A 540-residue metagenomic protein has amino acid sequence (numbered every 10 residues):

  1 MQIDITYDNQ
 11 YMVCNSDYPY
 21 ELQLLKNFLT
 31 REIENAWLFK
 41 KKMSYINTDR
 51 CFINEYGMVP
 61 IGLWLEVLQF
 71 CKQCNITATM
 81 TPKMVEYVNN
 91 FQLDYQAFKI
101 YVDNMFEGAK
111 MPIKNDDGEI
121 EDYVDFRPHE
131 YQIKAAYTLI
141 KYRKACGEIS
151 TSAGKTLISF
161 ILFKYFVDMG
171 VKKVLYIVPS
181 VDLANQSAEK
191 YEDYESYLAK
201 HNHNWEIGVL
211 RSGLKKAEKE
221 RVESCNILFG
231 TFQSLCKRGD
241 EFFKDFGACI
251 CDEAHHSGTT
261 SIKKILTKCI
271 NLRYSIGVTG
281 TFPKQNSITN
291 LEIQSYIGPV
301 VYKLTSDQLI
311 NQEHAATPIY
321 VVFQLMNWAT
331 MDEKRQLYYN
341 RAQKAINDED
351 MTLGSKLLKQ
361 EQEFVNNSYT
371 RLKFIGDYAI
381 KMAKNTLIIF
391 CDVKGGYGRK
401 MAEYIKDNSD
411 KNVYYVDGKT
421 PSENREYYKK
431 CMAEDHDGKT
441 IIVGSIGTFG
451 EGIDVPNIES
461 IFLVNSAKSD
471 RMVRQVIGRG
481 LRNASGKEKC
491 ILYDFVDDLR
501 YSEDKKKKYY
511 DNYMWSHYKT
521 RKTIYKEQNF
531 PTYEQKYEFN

Functional and structural regions predicted by a protein language model:
K141-K164: Walker A/P-loop
T156-D193, V393-G395: Conserved Walker A/P-loop ATP-binding site and its immediately adjacent core in helicase/helicase-like ATPase domains
K173-A184, E361-Y404, Y525: Conserved strand-helix element at the start of the C-terminal RecA-like helicase core
D182-G213: Conserved helix-turn-beta segment of the N-terminal RecA-like "Helicase ATP-binding" lobe in SF1/SF2 helicases
L214-R221, R399-K400, K411-G450: Conserved helicase ATPase core of P-loop NTP-dependent helicases/translocases
H255-Y320, Y525: Post-DEXD/H (motif II) to motif III coupling segment of the RecA-like Helicase ATP-binding lobe
F282-P283, K468-L492: Conserved SF2 helicase motif VI
G480-H517: Conserved segment of the helicase C-terminal RecA-like domain
